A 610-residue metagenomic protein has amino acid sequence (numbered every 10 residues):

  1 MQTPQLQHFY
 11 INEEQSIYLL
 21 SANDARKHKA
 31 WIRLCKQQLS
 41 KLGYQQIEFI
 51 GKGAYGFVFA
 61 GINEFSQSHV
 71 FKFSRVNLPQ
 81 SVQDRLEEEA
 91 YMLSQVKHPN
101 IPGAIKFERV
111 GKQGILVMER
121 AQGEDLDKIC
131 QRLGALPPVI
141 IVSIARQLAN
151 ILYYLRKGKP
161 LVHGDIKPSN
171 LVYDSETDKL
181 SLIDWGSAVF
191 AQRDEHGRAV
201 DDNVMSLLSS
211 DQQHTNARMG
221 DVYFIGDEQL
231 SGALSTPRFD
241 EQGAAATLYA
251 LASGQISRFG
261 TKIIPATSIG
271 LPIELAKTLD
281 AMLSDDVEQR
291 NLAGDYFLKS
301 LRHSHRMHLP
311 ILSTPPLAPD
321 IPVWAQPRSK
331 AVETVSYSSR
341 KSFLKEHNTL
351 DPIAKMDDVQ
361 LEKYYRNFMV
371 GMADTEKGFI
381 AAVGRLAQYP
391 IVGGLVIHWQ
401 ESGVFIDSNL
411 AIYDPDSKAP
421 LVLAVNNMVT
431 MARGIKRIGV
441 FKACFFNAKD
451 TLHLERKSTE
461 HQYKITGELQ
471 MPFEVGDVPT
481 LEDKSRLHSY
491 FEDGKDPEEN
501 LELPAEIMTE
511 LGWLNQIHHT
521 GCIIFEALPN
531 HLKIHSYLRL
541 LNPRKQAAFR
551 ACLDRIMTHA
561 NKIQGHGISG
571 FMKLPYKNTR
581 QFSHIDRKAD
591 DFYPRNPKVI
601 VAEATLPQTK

Functional and structural regions predicted by a protein language model:
Q2-L39: Juxta-kinase regulatory segment immediately upstream of eukaryotic protein kinase catalytic domains
N63-Q83: ATP-binding glycine-rich loop module of kinase domains
L78-Q95: AlphaC helix of the eukaryotic protein kinase fold
F107: Activation-segment/catalytic-loop signature of the eukaryotic protein kinase fold
G111-D125: Conserved short submotifs of the Hanks-type protein kinase catalytic core that shape the nucleotide-binding pocket
I144-A145: Activation segment signature within eukaryotic-like protein kinase domains
R156-D174: Catalytic-loop of the protein kinase fold
L309-L452, Y463: Regulatory extensions appended to serine/threonine kinase catalytic cores
